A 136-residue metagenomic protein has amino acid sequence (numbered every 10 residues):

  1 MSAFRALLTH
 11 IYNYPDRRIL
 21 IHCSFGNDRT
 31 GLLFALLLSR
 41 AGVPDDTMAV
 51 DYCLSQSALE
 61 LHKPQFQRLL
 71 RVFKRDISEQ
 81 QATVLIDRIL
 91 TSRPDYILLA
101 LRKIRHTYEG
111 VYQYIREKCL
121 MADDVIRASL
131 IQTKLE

Functional and structural regions predicted by a protein language model:
M1-L20, L32-E136: Cys-dependent protein tyrosine phosphatase-like superfamily
F25, R29-T30: Ser/Thr-glycine-rich phosphate-binding loops at phosphate-binding pockets of nucleotides, nucleotide cofactors
